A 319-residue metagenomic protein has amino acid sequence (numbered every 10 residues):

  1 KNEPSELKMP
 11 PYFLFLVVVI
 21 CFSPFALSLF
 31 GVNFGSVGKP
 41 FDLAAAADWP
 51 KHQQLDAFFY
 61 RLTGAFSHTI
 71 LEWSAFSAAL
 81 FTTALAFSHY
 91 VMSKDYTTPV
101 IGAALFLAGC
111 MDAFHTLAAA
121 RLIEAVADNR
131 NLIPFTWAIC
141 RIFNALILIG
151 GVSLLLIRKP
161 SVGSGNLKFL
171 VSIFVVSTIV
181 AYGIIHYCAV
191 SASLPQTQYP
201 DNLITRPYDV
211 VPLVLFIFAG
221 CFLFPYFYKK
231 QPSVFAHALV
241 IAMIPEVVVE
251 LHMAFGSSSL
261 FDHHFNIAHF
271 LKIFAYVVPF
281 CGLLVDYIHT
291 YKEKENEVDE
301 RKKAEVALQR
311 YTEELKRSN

Functional and structural regions predicted by a protein language model:
E3-C21, L132-H186: The cytoplasmic-loop to transmembrane-helix boundary for the fourth helix
P10-L14, S93-L105, G165-F174, Q231-A242: Membrane-interfacial loop-to-transmembrane alpha-helix junctions, especially the N-terminal start
P11-F15, F59-I157, H263-P279: Individual alpha-helical transmembrane segments in multi-pass integral membrane proteins
V18-A44: Alpha-helical transmembrane segments of multi-pass membrane proteins
F22-A26, F106-F114, T178-H186, A242-M253: Aromatic-anchored segments of alpha-helical transmembrane domains
S28, F34-V37, Y187-N296: Interfacial "cap-and-anchor" motif at the non-cytosolic start of specific transmembrane alpha-helices
R61-A75, T136-C140, L167-A219: Extracellular-loop-to-transmembrane junctions of the mid-late helices
V285, H289-N319: Amphipathic alpha-helical coiled-coil "transmission" helices that mediate dimerization and conformational coupling
